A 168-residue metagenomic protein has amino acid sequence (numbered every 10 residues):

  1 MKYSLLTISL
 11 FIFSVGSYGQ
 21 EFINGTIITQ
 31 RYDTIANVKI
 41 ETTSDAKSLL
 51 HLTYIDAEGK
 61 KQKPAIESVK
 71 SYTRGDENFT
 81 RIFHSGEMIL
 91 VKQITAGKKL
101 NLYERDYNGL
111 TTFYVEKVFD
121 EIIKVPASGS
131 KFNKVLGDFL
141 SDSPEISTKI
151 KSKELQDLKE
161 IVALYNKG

Functional and structural regions predicted by a protein language model:
M1-I23: Bacterial Sec-dependent N-terminal signal peptides
S4-S9, L49, D76, N166-G168: Generic hydrophobic-segment detector
I8-F11, I27, L158-Y165: Generic hydrophobic secondary-structure signal
G16-Y18, I35-A36, E160: Generic detector of isolated residues embedded in canonical secondary-structure elements
S17, G25-T29, D157: Alpha-helix N-cap recognition
I23-S147: Aromatic-patch recognition
V135-G168: C-terminal partner/receptor-binding element of secreted or periplasmic proteins
